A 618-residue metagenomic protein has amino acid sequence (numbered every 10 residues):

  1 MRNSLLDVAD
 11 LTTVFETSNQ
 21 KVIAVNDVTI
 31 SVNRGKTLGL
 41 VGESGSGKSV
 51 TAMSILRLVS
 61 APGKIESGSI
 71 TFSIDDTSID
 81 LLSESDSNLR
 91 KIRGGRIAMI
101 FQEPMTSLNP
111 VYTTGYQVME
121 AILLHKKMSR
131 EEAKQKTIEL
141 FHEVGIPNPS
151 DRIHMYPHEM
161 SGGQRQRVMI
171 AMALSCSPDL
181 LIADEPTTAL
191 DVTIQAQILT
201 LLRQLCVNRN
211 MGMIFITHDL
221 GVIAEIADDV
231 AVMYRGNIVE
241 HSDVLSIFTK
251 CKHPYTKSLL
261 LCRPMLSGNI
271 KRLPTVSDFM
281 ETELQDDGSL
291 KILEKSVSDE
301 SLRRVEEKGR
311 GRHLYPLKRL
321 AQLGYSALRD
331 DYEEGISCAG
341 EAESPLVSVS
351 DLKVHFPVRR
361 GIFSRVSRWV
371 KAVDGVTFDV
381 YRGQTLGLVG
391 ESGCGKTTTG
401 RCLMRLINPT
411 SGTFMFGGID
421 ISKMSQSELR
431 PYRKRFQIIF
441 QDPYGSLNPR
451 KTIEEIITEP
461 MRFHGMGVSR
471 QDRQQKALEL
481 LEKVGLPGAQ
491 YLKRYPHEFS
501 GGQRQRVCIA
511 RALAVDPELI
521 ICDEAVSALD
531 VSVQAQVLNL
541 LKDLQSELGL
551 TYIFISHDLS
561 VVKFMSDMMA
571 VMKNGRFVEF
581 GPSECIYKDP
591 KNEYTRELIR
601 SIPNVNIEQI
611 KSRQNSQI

Functional and structural regions predicted by a protein language model:
R2-S4, P147-D151, V244-V347, V358-S364 (+1 more regions): Short catalytic/signature loops enriched in Gly
I65-I79, G412-D420: Conserved ABC transporter NBD signature motif
T77-A98, S246-C251, F363-S367, I421-Q437 (+3 more regions): ABC ATPase NBD coupling module
G94, H158, C176, H497 (+1 more regions): Conserved signature/switch motifs of ABC ATPase nucleotide-binding domains
S175-D179, A514-E518, Q534: A short, proline-enriched helix->beta-strand linker immediately N-terminal to the Walker B motif in ABC-type P-loop
I223-E225, V562-F564: A short, surface-exposed alpha-helical micro-motif characterized by mixed small hydrophobic and charged/polar residues
